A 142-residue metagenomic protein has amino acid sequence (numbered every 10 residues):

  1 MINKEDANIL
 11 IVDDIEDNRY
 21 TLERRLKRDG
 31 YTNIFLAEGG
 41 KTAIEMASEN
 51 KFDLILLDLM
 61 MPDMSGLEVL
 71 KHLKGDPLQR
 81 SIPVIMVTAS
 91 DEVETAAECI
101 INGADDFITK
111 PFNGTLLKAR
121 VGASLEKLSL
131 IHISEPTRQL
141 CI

Functional and structural regions predicted by a protein language model:
E16-F35: Two-component/phosphorelay signaling modules centered on CheY-like receiver
L36-L54: Acidic, metal-coordinating helix/loop segments flanking the phosphotransfer/catalytic sites of two-component signaling
G39-T42, S65-K71: Acidic catalytic/metal-coordinating carboxylates
M61: Receiver (REC) domain active-site loop signature in two-component systems and cognate sites in sensor histidine kinases
P111-V121, L125: C-terminal output helix
I131-I142: Single conserved hydrophobic/aromatic residue that forms the stacking wall/gate of nucleotide- or nucleobase-binding
